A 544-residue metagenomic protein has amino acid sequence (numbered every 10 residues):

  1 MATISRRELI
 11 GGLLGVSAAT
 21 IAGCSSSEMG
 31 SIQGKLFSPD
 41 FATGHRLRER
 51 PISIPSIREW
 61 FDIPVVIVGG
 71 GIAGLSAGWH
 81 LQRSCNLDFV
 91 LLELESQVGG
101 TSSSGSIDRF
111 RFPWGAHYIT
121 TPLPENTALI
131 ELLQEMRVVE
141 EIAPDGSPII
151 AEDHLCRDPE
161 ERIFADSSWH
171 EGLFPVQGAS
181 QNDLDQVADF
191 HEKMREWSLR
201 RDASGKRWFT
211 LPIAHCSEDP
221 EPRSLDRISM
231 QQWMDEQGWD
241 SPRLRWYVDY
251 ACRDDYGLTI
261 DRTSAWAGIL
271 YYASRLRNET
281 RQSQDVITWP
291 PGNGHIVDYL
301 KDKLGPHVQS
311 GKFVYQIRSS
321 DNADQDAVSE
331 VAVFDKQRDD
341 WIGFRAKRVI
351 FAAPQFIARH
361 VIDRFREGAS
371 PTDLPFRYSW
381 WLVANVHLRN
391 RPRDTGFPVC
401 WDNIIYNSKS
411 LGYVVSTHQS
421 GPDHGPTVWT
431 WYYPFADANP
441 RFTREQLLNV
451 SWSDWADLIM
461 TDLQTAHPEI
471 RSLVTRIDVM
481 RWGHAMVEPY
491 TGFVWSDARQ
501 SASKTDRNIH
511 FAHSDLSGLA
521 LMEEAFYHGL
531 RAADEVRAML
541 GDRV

Functional and structural regions predicted by a protein language model:
M1-V16: N-terminal secretory signal peptides and thylakoid transit peptides that target proteins across membranes
A18, E28-I54, D166, G172-F174 (+1 more regions): Conserved flavin/dinucleotide-binding core of flavoenzymes
E59-A73: Beta1/beta-strand and adjacent pyrophosphate-binding region of the FAD-binding site in flavoprotein oxidoreductases
Q82-G105: Glycine-rich FAD pyrophosphate-binding loop
R109-W197: Dinucleotide-binding Rossmann-like beta1-alpha1 core, especially the glycine-rich loop that anchors the ADP
L199, A203-Q316, S320-A327: Active-site/ligand-binding neighborhood in enzyme catalytic cores
S310-W429, A466: Mid-domain catalytic core of redox enzymes that form a hydrophobic substrate pocket/lid adjacent to a catalytic redox
